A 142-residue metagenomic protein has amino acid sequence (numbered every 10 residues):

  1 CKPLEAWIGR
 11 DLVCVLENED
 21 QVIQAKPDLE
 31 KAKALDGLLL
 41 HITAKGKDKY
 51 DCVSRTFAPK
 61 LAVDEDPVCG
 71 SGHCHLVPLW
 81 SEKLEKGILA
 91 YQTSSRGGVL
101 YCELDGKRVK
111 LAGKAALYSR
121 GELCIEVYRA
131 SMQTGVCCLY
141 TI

Functional and structural regions predicted by a protein language model:
C1-R129, I142: Active-site proximal loop and beta-alpha junction motif in alpha/beta enzyme cores
C137-C138: Cysteine-centered motifs
